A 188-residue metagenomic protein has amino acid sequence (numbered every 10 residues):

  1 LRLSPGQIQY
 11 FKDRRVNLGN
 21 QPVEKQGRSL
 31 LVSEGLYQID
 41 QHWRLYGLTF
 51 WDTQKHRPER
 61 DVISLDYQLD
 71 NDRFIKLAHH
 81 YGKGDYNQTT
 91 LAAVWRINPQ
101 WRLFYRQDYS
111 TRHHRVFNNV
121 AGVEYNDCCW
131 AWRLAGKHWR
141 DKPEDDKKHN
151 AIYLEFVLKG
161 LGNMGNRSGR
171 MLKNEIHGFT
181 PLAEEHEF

Functional and structural regions predicted by a protein language model:
L1-F188: Long, low-hydrophobicity, solvent-exposed regions enriched in small/turn-prone and acidic residues
